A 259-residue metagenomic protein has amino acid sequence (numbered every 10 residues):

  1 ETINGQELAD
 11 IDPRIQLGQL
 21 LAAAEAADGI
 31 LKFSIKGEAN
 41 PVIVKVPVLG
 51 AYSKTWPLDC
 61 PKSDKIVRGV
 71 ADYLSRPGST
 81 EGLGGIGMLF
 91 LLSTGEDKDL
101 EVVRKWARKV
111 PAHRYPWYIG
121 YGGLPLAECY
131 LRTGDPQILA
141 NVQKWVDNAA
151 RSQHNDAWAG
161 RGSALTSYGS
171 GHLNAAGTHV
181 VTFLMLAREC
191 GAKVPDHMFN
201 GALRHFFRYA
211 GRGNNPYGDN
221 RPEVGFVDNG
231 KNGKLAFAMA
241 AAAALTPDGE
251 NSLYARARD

Functional and structural regions predicted by a protein language model:
I3-S34: PDZ domains, with a preference for the canonical peptide-binding region formed by the helix
Q6, K36-N40, P47-A51: Solvent-exposed coil/turn segments that connect beta secondary-structure elements in extracytoplasmic/periplasmic
D12, K45-P47: Short clusters of small/polar residues that mark proteolytic maturation junctions
A26-I30, A39-P41, W117: Extracytoplasmic
S34-K36, P57: Homeobox/homeodomain signature
P47-D259: Preference for long, amphipathic alpha-helical scaffolds in soluble/luminal domains and all-alpha bundles
